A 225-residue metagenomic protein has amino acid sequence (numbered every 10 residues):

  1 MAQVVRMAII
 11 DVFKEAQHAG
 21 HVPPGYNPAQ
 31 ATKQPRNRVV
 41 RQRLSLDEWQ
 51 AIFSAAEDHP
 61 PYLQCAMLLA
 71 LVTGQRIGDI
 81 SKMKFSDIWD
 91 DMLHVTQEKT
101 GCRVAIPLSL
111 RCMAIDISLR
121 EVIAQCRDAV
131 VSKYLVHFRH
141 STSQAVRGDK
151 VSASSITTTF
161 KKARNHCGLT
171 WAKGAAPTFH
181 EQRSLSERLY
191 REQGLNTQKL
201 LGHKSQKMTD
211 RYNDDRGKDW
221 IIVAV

Functional and structural regions predicted by a protein language model:
M1-K14, P61, K150-S155, A172 (+1 more regions): N-terminal core-binding DNA-recognition domain of tyrosine site-specific recombinases/integrases
Q3-M7, H18, V22-I77, S81: Basic, Lys/Arg- and aromatic-enriched nucleic-acid-binding interface segment
I9-Q17, L119, Y190: Hydrophobic recognition helices of helix-based DNA-binding modules
A31, L46, K82-A124: Conserved tyrosine-mediated DNA breakage-rejoining catalytic core shared by Y-recombinases
R38, T100-E121, V130-K162, T178: C-terminal catalytic core of Y-nucleophile DNA break-rejoin enzymes
R43, Q97-G101, L201-V225: Catalytic-site neighborhood detector that most strongly recognizes the C-terminal catalytic loop/helix of tyrosine
S54, K82, D90, R211-D214: Phosphate-coordinating loops and pocket residues in cytosolic domains that bind phosphorylated ligands
L68, V72, G78-D79, E181-K204 (+1 more regions): C-terminal catalytic core of tyrosine-transesterase DNA break-rejoin enzymes
